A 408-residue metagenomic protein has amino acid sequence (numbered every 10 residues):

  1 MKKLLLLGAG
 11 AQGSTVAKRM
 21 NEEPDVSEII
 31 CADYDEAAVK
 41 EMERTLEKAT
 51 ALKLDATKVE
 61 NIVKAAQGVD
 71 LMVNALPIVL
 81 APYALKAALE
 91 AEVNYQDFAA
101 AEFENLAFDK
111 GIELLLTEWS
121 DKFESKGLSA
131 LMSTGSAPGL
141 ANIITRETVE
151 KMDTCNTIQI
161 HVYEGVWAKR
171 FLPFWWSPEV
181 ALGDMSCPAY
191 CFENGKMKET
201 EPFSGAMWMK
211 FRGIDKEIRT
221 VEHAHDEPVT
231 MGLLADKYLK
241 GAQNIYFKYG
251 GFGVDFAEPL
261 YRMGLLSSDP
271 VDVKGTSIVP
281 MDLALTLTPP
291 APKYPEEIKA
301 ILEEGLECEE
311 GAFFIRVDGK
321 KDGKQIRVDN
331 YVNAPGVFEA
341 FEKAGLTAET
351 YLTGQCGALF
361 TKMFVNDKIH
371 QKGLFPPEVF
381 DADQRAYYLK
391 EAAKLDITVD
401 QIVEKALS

Functional and structural regions predicted by a protein language model:
L4-G8: Conserved N-terminal Rossmann-fold NAD(P)-binding element of oxidoreductases
Q12: Hydrophobic/small residue at the entry helix of a nucleotide-binding pocket
Y34-A38: Helix N-cap at the beta1-alpha1 junction of Rossmann-like dinucleotide-binding domains, i.e., the first residues
L46-K58: Rossmann-fold cofactor-recognition segment
A56-G68, L80: Conserved Rossmann-fold cofactor-binding substructure of NAD(P)-dependent oxidoreductases
D70-A75, Y95-D97: N-terminal Rossmann-like NAD(P) cofactor-binding module of classical short-chain dehydrogenase/reductase
A99-L128: Rossmann-fold NAD(P)-binding glycine/threonine-rich loop
E150-S408: C-terminal catalytic/substrate-binding lobe primarily of soluble NAD(P)-dependent oxidoreductases
